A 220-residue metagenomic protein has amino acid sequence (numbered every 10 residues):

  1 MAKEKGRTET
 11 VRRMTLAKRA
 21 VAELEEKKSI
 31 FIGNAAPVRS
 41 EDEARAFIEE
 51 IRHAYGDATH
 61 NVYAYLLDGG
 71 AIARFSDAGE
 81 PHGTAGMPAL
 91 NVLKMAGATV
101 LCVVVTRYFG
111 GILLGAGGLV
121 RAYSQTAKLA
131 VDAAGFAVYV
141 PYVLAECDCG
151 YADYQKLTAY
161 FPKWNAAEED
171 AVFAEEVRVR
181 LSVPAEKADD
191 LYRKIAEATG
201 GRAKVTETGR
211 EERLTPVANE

Functional and structural regions predicted by a protein language model:
M1-T84, K204-E220: C-terminal regulatory domains involved in ligand/effector binding and gene-expression control
N34, Y63, V100-V103, L144 (+2 more regions): Structural motif
A44-F47, Y123, L157-Y160, L191-K194: Hydrophobic side chains in well-ordered alpha-helices
Y55-A58, W164-E169, A196-K204: A common structural junction motif
A85-A133: Active-site beta-strand/loop microenvironment that shapes enzyme catalytic pockets
F136-D153, V179-L181: Short glycine-/aliphatic-rich beta-strand segments at the starts of folded cytosolic domains
D148-A166, K194: Short amphipathic alpha-helix segments
L181-D190: Terminal, non-globular segments
